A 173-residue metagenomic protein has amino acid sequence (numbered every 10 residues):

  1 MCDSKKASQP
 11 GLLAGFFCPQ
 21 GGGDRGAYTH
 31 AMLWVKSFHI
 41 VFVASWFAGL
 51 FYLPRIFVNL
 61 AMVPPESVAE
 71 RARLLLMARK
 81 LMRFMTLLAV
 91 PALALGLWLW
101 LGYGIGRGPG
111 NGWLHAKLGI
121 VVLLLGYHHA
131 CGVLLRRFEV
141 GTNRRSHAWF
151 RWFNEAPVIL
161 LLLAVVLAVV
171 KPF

Functional and structural regions predicted by a protein language model:
M1-S4, G23: N-terminal, intrinsically disordered charge-dense segments
S4-C18: Positively charged N-terminal leader segments that act as targeting/secretion signals
L12-G15, G22-G23, F42, C131: Intrinsic structural disorder/low-complexity segments
F17-A31: Short, Lys/Arg-enriched N-terminal segments with co-localized hydrophobic residues within the first ~10-30 amino acids
Y28-F173: Polytopic transmembrane helical bundles with strong interfacial aromatic enrichment
